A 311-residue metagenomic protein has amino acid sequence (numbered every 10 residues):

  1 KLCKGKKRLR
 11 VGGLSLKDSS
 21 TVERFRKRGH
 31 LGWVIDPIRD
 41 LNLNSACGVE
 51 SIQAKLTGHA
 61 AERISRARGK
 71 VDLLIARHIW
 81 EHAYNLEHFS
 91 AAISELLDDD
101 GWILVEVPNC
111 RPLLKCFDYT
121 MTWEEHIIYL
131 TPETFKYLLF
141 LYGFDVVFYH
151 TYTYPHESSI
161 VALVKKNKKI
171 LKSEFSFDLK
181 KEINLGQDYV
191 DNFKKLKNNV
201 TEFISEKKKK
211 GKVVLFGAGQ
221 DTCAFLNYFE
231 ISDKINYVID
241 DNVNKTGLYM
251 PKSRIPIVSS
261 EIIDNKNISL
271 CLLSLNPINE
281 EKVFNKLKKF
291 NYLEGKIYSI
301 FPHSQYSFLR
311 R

Functional and structural regions predicted by a protein language model:
K1-L2, W123: Glycine-rich adenosyl-nucleotide cofactor-binding module
L2, R8, R24, V161-R311: Hydrophobic, well-ordered beta-alpha structural blocks that scaffold small-molecule cofactor pockets
L2-F117, Y129-F144, A224, F229 (+3 more regions): Conserved SAM-binding loop
D36, Q53-A54, F148, S259 (+1 more regions): Short loop/edge segments at beta-strand edges and connector loops that shape dinucleotide/nucleotide cofactor-binding
N109, Y152-E157, A218-Q220: A glycine-rich phosphate-binding loop feature that marks nucleotide/adenosyl-phosphate handling sites
F117-W123: Short glycine/proline- and charge-enriched loop/turn segments that cap or connect secondary-structure elements
W123-Y129, D191: Short, contiguous acidic/charged loop-to-helix segments that flank catalytic cores in large enzymes
F144-Y154: Conserved S-adenosyl-L-methionine
